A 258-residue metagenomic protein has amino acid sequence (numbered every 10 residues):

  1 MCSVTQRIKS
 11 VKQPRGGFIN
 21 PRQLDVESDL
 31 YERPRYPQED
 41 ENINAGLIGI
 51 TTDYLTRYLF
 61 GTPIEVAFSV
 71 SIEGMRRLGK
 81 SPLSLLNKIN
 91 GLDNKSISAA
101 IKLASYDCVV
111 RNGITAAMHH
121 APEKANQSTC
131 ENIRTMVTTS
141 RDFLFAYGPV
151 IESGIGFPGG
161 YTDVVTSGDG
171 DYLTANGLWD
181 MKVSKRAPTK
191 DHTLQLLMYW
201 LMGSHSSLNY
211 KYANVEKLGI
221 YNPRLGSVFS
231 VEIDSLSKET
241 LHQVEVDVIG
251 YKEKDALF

Functional and structural regions predicted by a protein language model:
M1-V165: Metal-dependent nuclease catalytic cores that hydrolyze phosphodiester bonds in DNA/RNA, characterized by
T115-A125, K211-P223: Short alpha-helical "patches" and their helix-cap loops
N132-G148, W200-S207, V248, K252-D255: Hydrophobic, Leu/Ile/Phe/Ala-enriched alpha-helical segments that form helix-helix packing faces
D163-S167, Y212-A213: Short solvent-exposed loop/turn micro-motifs enriched in small/polar/acidic residues
G170-K185: Conserved catalytic cores of phosphodiester-cleaving nucleases, focusing on short active-site segments
R186-L196: Active-site-adjacent loop/helix micro-motif of nuclease/hydrolase catalytic cores
L194-L218: Metal-dependent nuclease catalytic cores in nucleic-acid-processing enzymes, especially RNase H-like/related
G219-F258: Domain-level recognition of nuclease-like catalytic cores that cleave nucleotide substrates
